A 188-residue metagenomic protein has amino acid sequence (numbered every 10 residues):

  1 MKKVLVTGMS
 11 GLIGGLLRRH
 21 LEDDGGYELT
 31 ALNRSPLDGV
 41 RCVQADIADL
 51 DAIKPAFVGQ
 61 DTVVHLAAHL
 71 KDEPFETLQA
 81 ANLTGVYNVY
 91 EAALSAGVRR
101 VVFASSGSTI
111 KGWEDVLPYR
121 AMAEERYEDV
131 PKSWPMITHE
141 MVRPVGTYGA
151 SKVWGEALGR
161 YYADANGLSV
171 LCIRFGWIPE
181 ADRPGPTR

Functional and structural regions predicted by a protein language model:
K2-G25: N-terminal Rossmann NAD(P)H-binding glycine-rich loop of SDR-like oxidoreductase domains
R34-D49: Rossmann-fold cofactor-recognition segment
A45-T84, A92: NAD(P)H-binding glycine-rich loop region in Rossmannoid oxidoreductase-like domains and their noncatalytic homologs
L83-V89, S151-G159: Conserved catalytic Lys-bearing alpha helix of Rossmann-like short-chain dehydrogenase/reductases
N88-V145: Conserved Rossmann-fold NAD(P)-dependent oxidoreductase catalytic core, especially the SDR/UDP-sugar
I137, T147, S151-W154: Active-site helix of classical SDR
E156-A181: Conserved beta-loop-beta element that borders a ligand/cofactor-binding pocket
